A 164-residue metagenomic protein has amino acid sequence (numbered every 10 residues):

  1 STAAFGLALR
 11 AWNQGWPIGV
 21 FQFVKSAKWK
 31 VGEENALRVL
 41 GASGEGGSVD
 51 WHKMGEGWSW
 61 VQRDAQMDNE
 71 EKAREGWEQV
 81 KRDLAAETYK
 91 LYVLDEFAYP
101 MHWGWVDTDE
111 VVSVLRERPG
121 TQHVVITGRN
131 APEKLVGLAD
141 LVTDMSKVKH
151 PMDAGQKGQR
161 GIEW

Functional and structural regions predicted by a protein language model:
T2-A85: Conserved P-loop
Q22, K53, E96, G128-R129: Short secondary-structure boundary segments
M67, K81-T88, F97-W164: Replace "adjacent to P-loop NTPase cores in ATP/GTP-dependent enzymes" with "adjacent to NTP-binding cores
